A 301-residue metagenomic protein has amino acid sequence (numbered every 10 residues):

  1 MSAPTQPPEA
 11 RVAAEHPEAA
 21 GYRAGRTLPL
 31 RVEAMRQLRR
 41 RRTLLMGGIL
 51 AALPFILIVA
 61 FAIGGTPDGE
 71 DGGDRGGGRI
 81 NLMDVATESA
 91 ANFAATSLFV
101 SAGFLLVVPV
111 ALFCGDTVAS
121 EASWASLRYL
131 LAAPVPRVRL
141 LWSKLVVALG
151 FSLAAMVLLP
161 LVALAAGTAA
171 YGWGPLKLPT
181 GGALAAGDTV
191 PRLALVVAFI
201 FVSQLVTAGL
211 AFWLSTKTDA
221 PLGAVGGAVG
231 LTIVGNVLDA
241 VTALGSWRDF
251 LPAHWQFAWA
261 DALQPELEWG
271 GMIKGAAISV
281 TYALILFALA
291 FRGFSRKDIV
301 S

Functional and structural regions predicted by a protein language model:
S2-E9, K217, I278-S301: Junction motif at the cytosolic side of a transmembrane helix
A3-A20, A51-L112, W142-A208, F212 (+1 more regions): Secretory targeting signals
A34-L50: Membrane-interface helix starts
I56-T66, T218-A253: Transmembrane helix segments
G72, A165-T180, V234-Q256: Juxtamembrane non-transmembrane "cap" segments at the membrane-aqueous interface of multi-pass membrane proteins
V110-C114, V162, L210, V234 (+2 more regions): Hydrophobic/aromatic residues in alpha-helical transmembrane segments
A111-L131, S301: Transmembrane helix boundary and interhelical loop/hinge segments in multi-pass membrane proteins
S123-L145: Interfacial "coupling" helices/loops that link adjacent transmembrane helices in transporter permeases
